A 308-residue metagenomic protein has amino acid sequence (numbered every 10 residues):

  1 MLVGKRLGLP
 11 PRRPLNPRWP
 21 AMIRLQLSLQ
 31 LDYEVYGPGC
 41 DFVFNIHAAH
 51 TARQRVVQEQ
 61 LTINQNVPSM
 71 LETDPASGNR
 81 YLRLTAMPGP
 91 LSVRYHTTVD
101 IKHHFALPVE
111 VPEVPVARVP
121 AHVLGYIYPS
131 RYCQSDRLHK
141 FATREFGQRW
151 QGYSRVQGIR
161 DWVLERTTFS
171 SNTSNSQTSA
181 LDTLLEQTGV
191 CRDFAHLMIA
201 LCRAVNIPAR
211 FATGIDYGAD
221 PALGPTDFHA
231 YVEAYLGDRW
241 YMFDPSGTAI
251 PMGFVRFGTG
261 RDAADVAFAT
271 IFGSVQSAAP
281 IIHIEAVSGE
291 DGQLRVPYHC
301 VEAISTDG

Functional and structural regions predicted by a protein language model:
V3, P17-P108: Intrinsically disordered, low-complexity N-terminal segments that are enriched in acidic
V67-L71, A117-V119, I250-T259: Short, surface-exposed linear segments at secondary-structure transitions and domain or protein termini
T98-H103, A121-G189, L197-I199, A204 (+2 more regions): Secondary-structure boundary elements
V109-A121: Short, His- and charge-rich active-site/binding loops that engage polyanionic ligands
D161, D193-A279: Hydrophobic/aromatic-rich core segments of domains that either
P245, S305-T306: A generic structural signal for tightly packed, nonpolar segments enriched in small/aliphatic residues
